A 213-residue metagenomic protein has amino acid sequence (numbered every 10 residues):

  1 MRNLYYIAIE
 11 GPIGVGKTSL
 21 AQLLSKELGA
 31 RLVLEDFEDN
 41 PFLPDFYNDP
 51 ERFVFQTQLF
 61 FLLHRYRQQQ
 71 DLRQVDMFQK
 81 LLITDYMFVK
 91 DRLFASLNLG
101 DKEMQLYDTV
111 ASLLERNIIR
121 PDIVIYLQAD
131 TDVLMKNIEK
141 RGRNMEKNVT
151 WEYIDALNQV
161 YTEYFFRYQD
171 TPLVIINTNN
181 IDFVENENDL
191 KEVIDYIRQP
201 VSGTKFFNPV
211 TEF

Functional and structural regions predicted by a protein language model:
I9: Hydrophobic anchor at the beta1->P-loop junction of P-loop NTPases
P12: P-loop (Walker A) phosphate-binding loop of NTP-binding proteins
K17: Conserved lysine of the Walker
L20-A21, S25: Post-Walker A alpha-helix
K26-H64: Conserved substrate/cofactor phosphate-moiety recognition/catalytic segment in nucleotide-dependent phosphotransferases
F53, T57-I119: Glycine-rich phosphate-binding loop used to anchor ATP phosphates in small-molecule kinases, encompassing both
D91-T162: A glycine- and Lys/Arg-enriched "phosphate-lid" helix/loop adjacent to the NTP-binding pocket of small-molecule kinases
E139-K147, D155-F213: NTP-dependent small-molecule kinase module
